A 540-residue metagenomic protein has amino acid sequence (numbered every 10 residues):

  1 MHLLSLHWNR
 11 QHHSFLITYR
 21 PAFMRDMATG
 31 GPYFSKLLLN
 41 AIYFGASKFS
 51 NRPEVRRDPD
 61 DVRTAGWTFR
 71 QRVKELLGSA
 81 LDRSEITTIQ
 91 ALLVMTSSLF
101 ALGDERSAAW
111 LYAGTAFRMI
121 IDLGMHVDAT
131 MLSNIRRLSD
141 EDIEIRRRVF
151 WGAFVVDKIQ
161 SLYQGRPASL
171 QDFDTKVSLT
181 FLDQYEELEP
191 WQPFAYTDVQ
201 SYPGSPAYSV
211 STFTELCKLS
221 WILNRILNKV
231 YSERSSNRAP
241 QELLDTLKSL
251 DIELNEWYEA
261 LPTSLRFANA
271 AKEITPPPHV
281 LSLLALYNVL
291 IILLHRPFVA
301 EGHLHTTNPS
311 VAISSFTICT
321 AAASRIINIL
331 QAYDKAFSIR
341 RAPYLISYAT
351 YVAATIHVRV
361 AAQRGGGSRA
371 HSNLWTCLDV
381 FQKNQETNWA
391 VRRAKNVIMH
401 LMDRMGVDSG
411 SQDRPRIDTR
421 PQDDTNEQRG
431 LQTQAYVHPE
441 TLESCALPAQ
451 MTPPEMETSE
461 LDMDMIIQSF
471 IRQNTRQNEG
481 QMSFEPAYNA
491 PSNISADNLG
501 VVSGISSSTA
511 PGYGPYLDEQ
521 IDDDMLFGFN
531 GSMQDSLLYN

Functional and structural regions predicted by a protein language model:
M1-S211, W221-D245, I252-P276, L294-F316 (+5 more regions): Acidic, Ser/Thr-rich, low-complexity intrinsically disordered regions in fungal proteins
Q90, L284-L286, Y348: Start-of-helix register in tetratricopeptide repeats
F213-L216: Acidic, PEST-like segments
I274-L284: Alpha-helical scaffold segments that form or flank carboxylate-/histidine-based iron centers
S314, R364, H371-N540: C-terminal, low-complexity intrinsically disordered regions in eukaryotic proteins
